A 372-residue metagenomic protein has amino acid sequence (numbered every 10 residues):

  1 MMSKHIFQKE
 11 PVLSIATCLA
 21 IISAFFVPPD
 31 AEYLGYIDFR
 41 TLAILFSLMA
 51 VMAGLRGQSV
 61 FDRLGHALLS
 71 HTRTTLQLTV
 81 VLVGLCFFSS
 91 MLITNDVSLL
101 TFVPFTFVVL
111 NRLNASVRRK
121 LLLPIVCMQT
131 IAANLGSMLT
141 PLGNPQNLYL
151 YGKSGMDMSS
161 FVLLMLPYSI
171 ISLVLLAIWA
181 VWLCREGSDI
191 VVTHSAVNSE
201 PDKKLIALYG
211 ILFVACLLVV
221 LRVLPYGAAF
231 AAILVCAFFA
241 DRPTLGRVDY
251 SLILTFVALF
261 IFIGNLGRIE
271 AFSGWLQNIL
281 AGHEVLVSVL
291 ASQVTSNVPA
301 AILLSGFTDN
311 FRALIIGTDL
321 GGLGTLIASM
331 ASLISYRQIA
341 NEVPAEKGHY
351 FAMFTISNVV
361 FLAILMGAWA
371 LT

Functional and structural regions predicted by a protein language model:
M2, H66, W182-G210, R242-G246: Flexible interhelical linker loops that connect adjacent transmembrane helices in multi-pass membrane transporters
S3-E32, L42-S59, V181-E186, A215-P243 (+2 more regions): Structural signal for alpha-helical transmembrane segments and their membrane-water exit/capping regions in multi-pass
S3-K9, D30-T41, M156-Y168, N198-D202 (+4 more regions): Interfacial loop-to-helix junctions that mark the boundaries of transmembrane helices in multi-pass membrane
Y36, Q58, D62-G65, I211-D309: Transmembrane helical segments that form the transport core of multi-pass membrane transport proteins
F39-T41, S70-V83, L113-I125, K203-A207 (+2 more regions): Membrane-interfacial loop-to-helix junctions in multi-pass transporters
F88-M138, I302-I316, P344-H349, W369: Hydrophobic transmembrane alpha-helices that form the pore/transport pathway of multi-pass ion and small-solute
V117-C184, I190-S195, Y336-G367: Membrane-core helix-loop-helix motifs of multi-pass transport proteins
V162-L173, L286-T372: C-terminal transmembrane helix pair
